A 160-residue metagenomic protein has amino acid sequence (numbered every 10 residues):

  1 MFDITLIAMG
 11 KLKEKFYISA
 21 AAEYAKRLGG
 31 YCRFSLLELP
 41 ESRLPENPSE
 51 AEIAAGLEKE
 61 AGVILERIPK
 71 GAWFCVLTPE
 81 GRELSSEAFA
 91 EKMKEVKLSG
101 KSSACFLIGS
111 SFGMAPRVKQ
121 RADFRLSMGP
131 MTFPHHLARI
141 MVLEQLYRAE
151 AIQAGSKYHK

Functional and structural regions predicted by a protein language model:
M1-L28: N-terminal beta1-alpha1 ligand-phosphate binding loop
D3, S102-L107: Loop/turn-to-beta-strand initiation segments
I7, S35-L37: General small-molecule cofactor/ligand-binding pocket signal
L12, P79-R82, S110-G113: Short glycine-rich anion-binding loops that position phosphate/pyrophosphate groups of nucleotides and phosphorylated
G29-S35: A generic structural motif
C32, G71-A72, A122: Short, well-ordered alpha-helix to beta-strand connector turns
P40-S102: S-adenosyl-L-methionine/SAH cofactor-binding core of RNA-modifying enzymes
F112, P116-K160: Structured adenosyl-cofactor binding patch, chiefly the S-adenosyl-L-methionine
